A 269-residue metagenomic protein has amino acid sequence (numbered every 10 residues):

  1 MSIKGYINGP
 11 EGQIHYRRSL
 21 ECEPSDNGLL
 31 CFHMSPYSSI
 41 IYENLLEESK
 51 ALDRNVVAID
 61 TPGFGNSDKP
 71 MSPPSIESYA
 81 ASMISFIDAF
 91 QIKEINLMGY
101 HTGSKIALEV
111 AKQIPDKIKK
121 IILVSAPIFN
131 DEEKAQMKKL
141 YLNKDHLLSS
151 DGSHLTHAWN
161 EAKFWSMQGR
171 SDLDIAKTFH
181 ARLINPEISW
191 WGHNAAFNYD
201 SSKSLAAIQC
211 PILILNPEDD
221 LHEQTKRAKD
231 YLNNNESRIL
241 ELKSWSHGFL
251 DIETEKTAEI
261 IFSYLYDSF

Functional and structural regions predicted by a protein language model:
M1-I14: N-terminal cap/lid segment of alpha/beta-hydrolase-fold proteins
G12-D68: Conserved HGGG/HGGXW glycine-rich cap/lid loop of the alpha/beta-hydrolase fold
I41-E43, S67-P73, E132-A135, T225-K226: Conserved catalytic-core motifs of eukaryotic protein kinase domains, centered on the activation segment
A51, V57-T102: Active-site loop/oxyanion-hole signature of alpha/beta-hydrolase fold enzymes
L108, K112, K119-S150: Flexible "cap/lid" loop of the alpha/beta hydrolase fold
E132-E133, S149-A206: Conserved alpha/beta-hydrolase catalytic His-Asp/Glu region
I212-D251: Conserved loop-alpha-helix segment in the C-terminal half of the alpha/beta-hydrolase fold that carries the catalytic
L250-S263: Post-His helix in hydrolase/transferase enzymes
